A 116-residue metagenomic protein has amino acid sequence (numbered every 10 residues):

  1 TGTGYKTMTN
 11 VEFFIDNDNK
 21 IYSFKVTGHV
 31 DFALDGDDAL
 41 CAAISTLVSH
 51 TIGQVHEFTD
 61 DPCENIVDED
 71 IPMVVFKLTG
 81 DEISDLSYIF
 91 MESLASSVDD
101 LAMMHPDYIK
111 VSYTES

Functional and structural regions predicted by a protein language model:
G4-A39, T46-S116: N-terminal intrinsically disordered, cationic/polar leader segments that include organellar targeting peptides
